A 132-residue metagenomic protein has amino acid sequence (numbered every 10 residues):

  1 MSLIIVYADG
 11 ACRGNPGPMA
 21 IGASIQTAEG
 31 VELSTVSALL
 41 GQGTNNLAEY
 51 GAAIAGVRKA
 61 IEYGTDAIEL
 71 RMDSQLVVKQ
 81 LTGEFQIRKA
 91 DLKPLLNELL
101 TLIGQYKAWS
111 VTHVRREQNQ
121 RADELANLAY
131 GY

Functional and structural regions predicted by a protein language model:
M1-L47, A55-E62, D66: RNase H-like nuclease fold core
A11-N15, I54-A126, Y130-Y132: RNase H catalytic domain
A48-E49, Q118: Hydrophobic (often cysteine-bearing) scaffold residues that line and stabilize catalytic clefts of nucleotide/cofactor
